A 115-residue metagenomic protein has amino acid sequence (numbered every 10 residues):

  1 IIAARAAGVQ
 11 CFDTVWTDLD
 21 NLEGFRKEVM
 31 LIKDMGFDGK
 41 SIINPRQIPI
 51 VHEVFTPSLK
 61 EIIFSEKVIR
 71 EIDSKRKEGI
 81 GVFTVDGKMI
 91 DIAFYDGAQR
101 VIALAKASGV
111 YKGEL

Functional and structural regions predicted by a protein language model:
I1-L115: Expand to "…catalyze enediolate/carbanion chemistry for C-C bond making/breaking, isomerization, decarboxylation
